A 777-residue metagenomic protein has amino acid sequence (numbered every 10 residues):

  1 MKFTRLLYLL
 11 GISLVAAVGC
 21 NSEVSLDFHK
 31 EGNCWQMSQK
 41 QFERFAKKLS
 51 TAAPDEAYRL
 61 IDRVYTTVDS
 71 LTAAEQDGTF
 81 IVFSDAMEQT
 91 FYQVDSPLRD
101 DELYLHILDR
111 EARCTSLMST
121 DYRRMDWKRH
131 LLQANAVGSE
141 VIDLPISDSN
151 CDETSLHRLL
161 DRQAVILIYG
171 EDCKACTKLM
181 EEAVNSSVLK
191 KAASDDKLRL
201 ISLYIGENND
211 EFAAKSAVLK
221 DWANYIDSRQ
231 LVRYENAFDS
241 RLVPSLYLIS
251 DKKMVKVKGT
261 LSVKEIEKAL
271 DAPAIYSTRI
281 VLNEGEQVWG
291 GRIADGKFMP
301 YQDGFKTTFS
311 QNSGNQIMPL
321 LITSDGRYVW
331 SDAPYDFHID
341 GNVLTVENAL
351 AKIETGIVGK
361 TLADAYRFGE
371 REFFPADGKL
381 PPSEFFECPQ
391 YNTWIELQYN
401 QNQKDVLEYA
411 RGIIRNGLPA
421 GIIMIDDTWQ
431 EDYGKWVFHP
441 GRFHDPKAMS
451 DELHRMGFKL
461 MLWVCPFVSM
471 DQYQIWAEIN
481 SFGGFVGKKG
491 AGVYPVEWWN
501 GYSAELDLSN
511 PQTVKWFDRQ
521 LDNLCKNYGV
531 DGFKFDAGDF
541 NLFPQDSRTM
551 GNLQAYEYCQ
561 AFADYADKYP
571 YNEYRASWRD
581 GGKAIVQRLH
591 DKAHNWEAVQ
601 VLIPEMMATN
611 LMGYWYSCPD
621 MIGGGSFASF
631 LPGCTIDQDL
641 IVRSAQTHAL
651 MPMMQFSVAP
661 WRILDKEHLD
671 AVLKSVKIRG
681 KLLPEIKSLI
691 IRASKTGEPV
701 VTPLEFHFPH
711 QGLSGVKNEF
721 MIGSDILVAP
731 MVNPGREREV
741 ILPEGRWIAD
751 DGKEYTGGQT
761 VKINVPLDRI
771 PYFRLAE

Functional and structural regions predicted by a protein language model:
N21-E153, D161-R162: Oxidative protein folding and maturation machinery
S155-V184: Short active-site neighborhood of thiol/selenol oxidoreductases, capturing the structured segment around
M180-A217, Q230-Y234: Structural microenvironment flanking redox-active thiols in thiol-disulfide oxidoreductases
K215-D251: Short, internal strand/loop/helix patches that form the active-site neighborhood or redox-interaction surface
V243, I249-D271: Non-catalytic, surface beta->alpha helical segment in thiol-disulfide oxidoreductase systems
K268, A272-F385, Q403-R415, H707 (+1 more regions): Catalytic and substrate-binding clefts that recognize carbohydrates or anionic sugar/phosphate headgroups
Y276-S277, G285, P419-L673, E705-P709 (+1 more regions): Aromatic- and carboxylate-enriched substrate-binding clefts and catalytic-loop regions of carbohydrate-active enzymes
G412, E452-K459, D564-Y565, S617 (+1 more regions): Carbohydrate-binding surfaces of carbohydrate-active enzymes
